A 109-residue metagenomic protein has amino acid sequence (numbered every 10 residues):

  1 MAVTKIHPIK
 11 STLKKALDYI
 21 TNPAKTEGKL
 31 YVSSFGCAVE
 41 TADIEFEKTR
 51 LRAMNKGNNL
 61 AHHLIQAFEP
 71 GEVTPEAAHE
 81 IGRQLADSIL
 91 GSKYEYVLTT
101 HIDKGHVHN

Functional and structural regions predicted by a protein language model:
M1-H108: N-terminal nicking endonuclease/strand-transfer module with a His-rich metal-binding environment and a catalytic Tyr
